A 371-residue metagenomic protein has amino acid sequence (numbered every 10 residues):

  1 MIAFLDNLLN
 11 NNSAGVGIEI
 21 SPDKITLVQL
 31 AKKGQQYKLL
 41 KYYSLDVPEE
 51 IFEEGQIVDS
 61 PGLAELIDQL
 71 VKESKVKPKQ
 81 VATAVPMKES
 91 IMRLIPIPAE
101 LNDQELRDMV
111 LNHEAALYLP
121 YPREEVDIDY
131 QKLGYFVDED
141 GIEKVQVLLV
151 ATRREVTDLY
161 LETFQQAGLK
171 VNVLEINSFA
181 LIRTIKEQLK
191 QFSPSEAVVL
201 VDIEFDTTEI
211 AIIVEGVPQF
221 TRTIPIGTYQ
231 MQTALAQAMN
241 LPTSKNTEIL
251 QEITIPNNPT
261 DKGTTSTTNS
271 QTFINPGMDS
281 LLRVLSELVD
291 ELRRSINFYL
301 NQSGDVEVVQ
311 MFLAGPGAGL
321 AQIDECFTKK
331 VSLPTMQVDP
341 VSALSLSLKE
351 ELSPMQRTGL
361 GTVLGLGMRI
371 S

Functional and structural regions predicted by a protein language model:
M1-E114, D158, K170: Non-catalytic, solvent-exposed interaction/assembly segments
V16, P22-L40, K77, T83 (+1 more regions): Small-residue (GG/TT-enriched) beta-loop-alpha framework at ligand/catalytic clefts
E49-Q56, M92-E100, Y135-F136, E143-V147 (+5 more regions): Short hinge/gating elements
I67-Q80, A167, L241-K245, R293-Q310: Phosphate/pyrophosphate-binding loops at sites that engage ATP/ADP/AMP, CoA/4′-phosphopantetheine, polyphosphate
Q80, A84-E187, Q310, P340-L344: Active-site neighborhood for divalent-cation/phosphate handling
R183, A318, M336-S371: Glycine-rich phosphate-binding/hydrolytic loop that grips phosphoryl groups
A238, I249-V308: Adenine-nucleotide phosphate-binding core of ATP-dependent small-molecule kinases
V306-M336: Glycine-rich phosphate-binding loops at beta-strand->alpha-helix junctions
